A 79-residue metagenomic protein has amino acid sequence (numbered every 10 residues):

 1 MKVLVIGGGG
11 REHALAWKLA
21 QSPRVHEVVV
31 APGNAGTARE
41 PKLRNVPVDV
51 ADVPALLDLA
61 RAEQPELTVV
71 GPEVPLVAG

Functional and structural regions predicted by a protein language model:
M1-G79: ATP-binding N-terminal substructure of ATP-dependent carboxylate-amine bond-forming enzymes
